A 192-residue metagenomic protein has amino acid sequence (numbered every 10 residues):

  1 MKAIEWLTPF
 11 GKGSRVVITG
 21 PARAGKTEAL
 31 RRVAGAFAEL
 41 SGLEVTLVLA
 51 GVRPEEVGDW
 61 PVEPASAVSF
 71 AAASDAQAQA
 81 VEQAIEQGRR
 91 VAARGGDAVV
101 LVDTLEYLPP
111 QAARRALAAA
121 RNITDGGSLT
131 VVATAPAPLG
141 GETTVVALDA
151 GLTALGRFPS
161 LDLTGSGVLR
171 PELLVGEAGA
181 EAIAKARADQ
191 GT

Functional and structural regions predicted by a protein language model:
M1-I18: P-loop NTP-binding catalytic core
V16, R23-T192: P-loop NTPase catalytic core
